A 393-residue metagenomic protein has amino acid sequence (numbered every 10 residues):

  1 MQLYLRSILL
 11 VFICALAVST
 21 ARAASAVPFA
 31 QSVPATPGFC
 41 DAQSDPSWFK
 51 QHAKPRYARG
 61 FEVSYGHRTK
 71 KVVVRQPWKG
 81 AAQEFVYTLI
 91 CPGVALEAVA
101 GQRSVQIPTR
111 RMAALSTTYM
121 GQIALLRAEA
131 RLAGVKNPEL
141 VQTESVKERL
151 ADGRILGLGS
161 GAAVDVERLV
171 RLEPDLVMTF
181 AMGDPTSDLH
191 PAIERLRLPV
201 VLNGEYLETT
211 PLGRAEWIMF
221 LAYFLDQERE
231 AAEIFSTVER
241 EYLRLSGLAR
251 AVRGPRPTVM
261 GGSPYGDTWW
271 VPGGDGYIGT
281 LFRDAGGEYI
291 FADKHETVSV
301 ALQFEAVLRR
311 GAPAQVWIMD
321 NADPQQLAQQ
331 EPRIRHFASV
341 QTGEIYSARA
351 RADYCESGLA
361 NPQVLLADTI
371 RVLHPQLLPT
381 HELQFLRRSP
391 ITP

Functional and structural regions predicted by a protein language model:
M1-R6: Positively charged n-region of N-terminal signal peptides that target proteins for export
S7-A17: Bacterial N-terminal signal peptides
L10, A21-A24: Cleavable N-terminal signal peptides
A23-P393: N-terminal ligand-binding lobe of clamshell/alpha-beta domains
